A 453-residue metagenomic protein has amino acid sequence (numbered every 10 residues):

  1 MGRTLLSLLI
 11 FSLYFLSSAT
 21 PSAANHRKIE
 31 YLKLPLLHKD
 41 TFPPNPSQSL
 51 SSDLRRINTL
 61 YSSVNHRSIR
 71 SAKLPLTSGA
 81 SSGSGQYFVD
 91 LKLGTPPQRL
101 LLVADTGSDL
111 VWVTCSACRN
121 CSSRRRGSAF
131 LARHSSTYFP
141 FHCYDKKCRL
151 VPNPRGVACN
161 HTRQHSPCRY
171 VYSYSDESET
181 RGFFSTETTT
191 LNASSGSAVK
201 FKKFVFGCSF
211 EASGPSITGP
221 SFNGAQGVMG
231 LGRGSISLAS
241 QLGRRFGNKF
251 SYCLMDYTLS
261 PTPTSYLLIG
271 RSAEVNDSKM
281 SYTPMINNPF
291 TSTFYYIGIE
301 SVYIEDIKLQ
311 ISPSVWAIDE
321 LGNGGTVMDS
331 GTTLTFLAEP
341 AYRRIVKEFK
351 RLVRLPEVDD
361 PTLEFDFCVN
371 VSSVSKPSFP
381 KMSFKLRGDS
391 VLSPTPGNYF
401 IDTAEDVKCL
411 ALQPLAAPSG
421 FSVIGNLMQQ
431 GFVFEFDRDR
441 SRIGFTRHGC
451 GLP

Functional and structural regions predicted by a protein language model:
M1-L102, L110-F183, K202-V205, I217-P220 (+9 more regions): Disordered propeptide/prodomain
G2-P44, Q48, G83, G94-P96 (+13 more regions): Aspartic protease catalytic domain
S108-V111, C118-N120, S213-G214, I236 (+2 more regions): Solvent-exposed loop/turn segments at secondary-structure junctions within structured extracellular/periplasmic domains
W112-T114, G227-S235, L337, V423-N426: Short beta-strand-centered segments at strand-helix junctions
Y144, C159-H165, S194-S197, V205-P215 (+2 more regions): Intrinsically disordered, low-complexity linker/loop segments enriched in Gly/Pro and charged/polar residues
T186-N192: Short, acidic/charged, Gly/Pro-enriched secondary-structure junctions
A225, G232-I236, S240-S272: Extended, H/D-rich, highly charged conserved domains that either
